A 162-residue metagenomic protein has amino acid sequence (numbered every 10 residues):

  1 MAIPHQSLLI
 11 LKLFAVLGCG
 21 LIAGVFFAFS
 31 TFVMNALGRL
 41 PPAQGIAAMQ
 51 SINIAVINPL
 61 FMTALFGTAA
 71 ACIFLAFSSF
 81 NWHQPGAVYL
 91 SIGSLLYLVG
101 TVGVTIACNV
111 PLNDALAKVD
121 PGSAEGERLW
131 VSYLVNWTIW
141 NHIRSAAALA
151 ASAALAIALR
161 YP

Functional and structural regions predicted by a protein language model:
H5-G20, F77-G100: Interfacial segments of alpha-helical transmembrane regions
H5-I10, C19-F66, L112-V135: Interfacial loop at the N-terminal end of multi-pass membrane proteins
G20, I73, V99, A153-A156: Hydrophobic residues within the alpha-helical transmembrane core of Major Facilitator Superfamily
T31-V33, M49-N53, A70-W82, V104 (+1 more regions): Membrane-helix exit/interface motif
T63, Y133-L149: Hydrophobic alpha-helical transmembrane segments
L65-L75, S145-S152: Core segments of transmembrane alpha-helices that mediate helix-helix packing or line hydrophobic substrate/ligand
S94-D114: Hydrophobic alpha-helical transmembrane segments of integral membrane proteins
A158-P162: Juxtamembrane boundary at the C-terminal end of a transmembrane helix
